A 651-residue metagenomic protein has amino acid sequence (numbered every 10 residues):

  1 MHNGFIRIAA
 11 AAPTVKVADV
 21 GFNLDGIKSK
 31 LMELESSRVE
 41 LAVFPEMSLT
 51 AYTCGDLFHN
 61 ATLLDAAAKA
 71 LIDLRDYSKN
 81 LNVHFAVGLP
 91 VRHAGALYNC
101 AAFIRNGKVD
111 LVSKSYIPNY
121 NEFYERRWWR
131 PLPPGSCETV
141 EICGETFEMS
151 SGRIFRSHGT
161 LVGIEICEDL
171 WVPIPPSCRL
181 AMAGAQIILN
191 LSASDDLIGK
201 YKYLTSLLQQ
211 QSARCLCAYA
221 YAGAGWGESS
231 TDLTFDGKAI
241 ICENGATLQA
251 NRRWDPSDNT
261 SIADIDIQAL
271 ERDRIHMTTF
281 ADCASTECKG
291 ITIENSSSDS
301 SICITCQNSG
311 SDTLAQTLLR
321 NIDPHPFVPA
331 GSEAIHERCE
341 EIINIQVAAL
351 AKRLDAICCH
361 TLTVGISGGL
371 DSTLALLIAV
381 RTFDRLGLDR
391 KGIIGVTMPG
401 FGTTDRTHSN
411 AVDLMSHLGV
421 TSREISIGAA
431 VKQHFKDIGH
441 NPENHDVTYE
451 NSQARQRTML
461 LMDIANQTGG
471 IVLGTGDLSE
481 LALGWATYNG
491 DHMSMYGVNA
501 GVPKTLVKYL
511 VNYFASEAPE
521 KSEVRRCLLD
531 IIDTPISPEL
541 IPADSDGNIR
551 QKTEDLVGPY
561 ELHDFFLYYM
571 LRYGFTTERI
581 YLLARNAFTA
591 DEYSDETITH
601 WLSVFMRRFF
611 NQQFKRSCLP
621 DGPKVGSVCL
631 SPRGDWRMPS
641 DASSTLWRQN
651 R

Functional and structural regions predicted by a protein language model:
M1-T361, R381-R390, S422: Enzyme catalytic cores with a strong preference for nitrogen-chemistry domains
N23, H158, C215-C217, W226-S229 (+4 more regions): ATP/NTP-dependent adenylation/nucleotidyl-transfer catalytic domains that generate, transfer, or process NMP-activated
